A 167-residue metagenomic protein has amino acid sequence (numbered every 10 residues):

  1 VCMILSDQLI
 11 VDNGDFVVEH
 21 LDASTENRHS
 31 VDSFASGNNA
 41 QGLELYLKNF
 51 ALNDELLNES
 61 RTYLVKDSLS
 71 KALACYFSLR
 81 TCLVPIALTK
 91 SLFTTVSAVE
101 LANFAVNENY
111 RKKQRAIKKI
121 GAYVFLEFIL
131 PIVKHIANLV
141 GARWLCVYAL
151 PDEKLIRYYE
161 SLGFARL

Functional and structural regions predicted by a protein language model:
V1-I117, Y123, E127, P131-C146 (+1 more regions): Non-catalytic substrate-recognition and accessory regions of acyl/acetyltransferase enzymes
